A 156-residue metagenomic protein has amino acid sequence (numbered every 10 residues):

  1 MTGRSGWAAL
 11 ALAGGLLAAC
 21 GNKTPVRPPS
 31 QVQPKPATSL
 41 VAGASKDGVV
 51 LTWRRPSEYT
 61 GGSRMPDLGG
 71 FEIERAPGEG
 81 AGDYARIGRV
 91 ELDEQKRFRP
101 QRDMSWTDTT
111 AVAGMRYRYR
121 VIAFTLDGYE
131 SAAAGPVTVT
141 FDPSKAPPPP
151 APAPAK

Functional and structural regions predicted by a protein language model:
M1-L10: Bacterial N-terminal signal peptides that target proteins for export
L16-A19: C-terminal motif of bacterial Sec signal peptides marking the signal peptidase cleavage site
G21-P66, A113, G128-K156: Pro/Thr/Ser/Gly-rich low-complexity, intrinsically disordered linker/stalk tracts
M65-G114, Y129-A132: Recognizes extended acidic, P/S/T-rich segments that occur within or adjacent to Ig-like beta-sandwich modules
